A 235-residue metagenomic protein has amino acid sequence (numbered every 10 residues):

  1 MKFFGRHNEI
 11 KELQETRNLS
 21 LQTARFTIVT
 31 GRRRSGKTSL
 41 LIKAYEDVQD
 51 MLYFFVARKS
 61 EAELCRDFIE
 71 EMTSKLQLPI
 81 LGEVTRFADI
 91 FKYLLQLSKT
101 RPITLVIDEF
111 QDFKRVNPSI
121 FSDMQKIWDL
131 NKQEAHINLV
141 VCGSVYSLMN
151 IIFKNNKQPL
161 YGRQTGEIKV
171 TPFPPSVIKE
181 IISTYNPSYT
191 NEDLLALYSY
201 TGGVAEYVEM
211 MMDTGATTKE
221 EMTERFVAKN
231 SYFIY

Functional and structural regions predicted by a protein language model:
M1-Y235: Phosphate-binding site recognition
